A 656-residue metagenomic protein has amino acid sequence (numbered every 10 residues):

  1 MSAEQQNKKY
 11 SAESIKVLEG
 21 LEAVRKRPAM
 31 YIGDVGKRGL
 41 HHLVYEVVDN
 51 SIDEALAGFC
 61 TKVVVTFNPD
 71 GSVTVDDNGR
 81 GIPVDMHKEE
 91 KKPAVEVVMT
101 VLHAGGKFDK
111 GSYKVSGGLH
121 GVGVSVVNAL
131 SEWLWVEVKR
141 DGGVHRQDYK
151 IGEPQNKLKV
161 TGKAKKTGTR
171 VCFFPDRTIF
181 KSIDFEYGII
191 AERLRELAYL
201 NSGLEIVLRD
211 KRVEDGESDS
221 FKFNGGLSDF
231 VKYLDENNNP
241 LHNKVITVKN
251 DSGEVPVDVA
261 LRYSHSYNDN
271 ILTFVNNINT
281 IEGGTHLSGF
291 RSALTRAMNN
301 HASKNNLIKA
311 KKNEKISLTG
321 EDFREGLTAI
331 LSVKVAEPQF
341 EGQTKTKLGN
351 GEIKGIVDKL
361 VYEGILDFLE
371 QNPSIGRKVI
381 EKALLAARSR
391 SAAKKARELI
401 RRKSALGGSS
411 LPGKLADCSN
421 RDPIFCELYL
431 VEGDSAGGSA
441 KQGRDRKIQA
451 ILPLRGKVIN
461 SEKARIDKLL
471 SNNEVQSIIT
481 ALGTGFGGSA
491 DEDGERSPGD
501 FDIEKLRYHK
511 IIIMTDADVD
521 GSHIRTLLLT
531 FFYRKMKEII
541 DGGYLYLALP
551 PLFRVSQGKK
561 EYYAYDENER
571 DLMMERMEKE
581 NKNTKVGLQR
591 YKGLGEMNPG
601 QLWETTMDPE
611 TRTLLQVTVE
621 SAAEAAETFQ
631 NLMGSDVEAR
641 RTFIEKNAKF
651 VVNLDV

Functional and structural regions predicted by a protein language model:
M1-S14, L21, L43-Y45, D53-A55 (+11 more regions): GHKL-family ATPase ATP-binding module
A23-K26, M30, D53, A57 (+8 more regions): Conserved helix-loop functional segments at active or binding sites
K26-Y45: Conserved short strand/loop->alpha-helix "switch" segment adjacent to the catalytic nucleotide/phosphoryl-transfer site
A57-F59, V84-H87, G521-I524: Conserved ATPase-coupling elements of RecA-like P-loop NTPase cores
I82-A104: Short conserved segment of the HATPase_c
K88, Q339-K354, Y563-E569, M573-M574: Helical (often loop-to-helix) elements that flank the catalytic cores of nucleotide-handling enzymes
R388-G407, D422-E427, G438, Q442-R444 (+2 more regions): C-terminal interaction appendages of subunits in large macromolecular complexes
